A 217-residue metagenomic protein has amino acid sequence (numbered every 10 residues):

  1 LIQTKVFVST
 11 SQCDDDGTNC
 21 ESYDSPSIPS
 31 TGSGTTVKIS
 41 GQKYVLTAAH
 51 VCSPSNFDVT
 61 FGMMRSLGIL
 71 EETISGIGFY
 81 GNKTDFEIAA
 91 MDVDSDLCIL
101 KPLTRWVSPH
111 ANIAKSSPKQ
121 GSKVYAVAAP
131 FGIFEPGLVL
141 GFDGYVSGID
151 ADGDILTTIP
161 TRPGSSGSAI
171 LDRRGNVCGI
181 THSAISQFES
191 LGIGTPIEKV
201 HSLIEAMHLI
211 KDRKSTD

Functional and structural regions predicted by a protein language model:
L1-S22, V124-A126: A short, Trp-centered hydrophobic/proline-enriched beta-strand micro-motif
N19-A48, K83-T84, G167, L191: A conserved glycine-rich beta-strand in the N-terminal activation segment of trypsin-fold
T35, P160-T181: Catalytic nucleophile loop of clan PA
T35-T36, S55-N56, F61-M63, T84-M91 (+1 more regions): Active-site substrate-binding loop(s) of clan PA
V37-D92: Catalytic-histidine neighborhood of serine endopeptidases, predominantly the chymotrypsin-like S1/PA family
I39, A89-M91, I149, R173 (+1 more regions): Residue-level recognition of beta-strand microenvironments
D58-E72, S108, F131, V177-D217: C-terminal cap/linker of serine protease catalytic domains
S108-I155, P160-S165, T181-G192: Flexible, gly/ser-rich surface segments that form the specificity/activation loops bordering the active-site cleft
